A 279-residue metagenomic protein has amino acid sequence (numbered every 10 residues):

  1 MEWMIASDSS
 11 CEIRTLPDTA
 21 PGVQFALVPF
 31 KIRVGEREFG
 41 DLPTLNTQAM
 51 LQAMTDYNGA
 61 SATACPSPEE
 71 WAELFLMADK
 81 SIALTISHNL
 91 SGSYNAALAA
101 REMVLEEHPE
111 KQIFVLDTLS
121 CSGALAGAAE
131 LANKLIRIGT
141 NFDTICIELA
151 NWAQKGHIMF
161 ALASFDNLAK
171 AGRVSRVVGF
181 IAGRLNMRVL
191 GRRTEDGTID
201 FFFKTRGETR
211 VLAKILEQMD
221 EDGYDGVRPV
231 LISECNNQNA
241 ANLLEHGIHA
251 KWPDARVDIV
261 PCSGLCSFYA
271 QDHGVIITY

Functional and structural regions predicted by a protein language model:
M1, F75-A78, G223-G226: Flexible, charged surface loops at secondary-structure boundaries
E2-A64: N-terminal glycine-rich anion-binding loop in soluble enzyme alpha/beta folds
W3, S81-A83, R228-V230: Generic beta-sheet signal
A6-S7, T85-S87, L116-D117: Short beta-strand segments
S10-A26, F30-K31, L90-S93, L98-E102 (+2 more regions): Mixed-charge interfacial surface used for oligomerization/domain docking and macromolecular partner engagement
R37-E106: Class I S-adenosyl-L-methionine
A62, A83, V115, L231-I232: Short catalytic-loop micro-motif centered on adjacent basic/acidic residues
P109-K111: A short helix->loop->beta-strand "cap" motif at the edges of active sites that frequently abuts
